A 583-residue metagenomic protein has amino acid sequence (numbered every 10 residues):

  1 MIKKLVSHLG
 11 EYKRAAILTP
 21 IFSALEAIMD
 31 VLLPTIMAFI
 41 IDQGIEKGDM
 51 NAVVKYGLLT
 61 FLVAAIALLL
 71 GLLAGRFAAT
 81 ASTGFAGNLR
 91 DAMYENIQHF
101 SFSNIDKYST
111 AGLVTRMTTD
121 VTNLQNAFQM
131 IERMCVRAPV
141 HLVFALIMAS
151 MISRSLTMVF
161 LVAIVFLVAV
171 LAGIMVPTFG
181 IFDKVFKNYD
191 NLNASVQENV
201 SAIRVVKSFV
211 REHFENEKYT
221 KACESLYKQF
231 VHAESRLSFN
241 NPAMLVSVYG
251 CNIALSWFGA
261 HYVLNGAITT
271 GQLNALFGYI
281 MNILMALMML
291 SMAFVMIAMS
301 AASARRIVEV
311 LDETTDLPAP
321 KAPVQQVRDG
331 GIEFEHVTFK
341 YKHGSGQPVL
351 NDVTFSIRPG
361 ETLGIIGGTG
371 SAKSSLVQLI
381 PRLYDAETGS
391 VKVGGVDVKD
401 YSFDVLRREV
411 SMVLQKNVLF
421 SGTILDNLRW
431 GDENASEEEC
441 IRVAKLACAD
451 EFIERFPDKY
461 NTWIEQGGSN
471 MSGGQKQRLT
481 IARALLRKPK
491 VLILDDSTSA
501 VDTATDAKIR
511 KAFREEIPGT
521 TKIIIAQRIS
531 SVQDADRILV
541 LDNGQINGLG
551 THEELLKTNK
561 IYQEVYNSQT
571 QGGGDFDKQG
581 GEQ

Functional and structural regions predicted by a protein language model:
M1-E11, L113: A short amphipathic helical element positioned immediately N-terminal to and/or at the very start of a transmembrane
G10, A16-L73, F77, S150-S155 (+1 more regions): Transmembrane helix-loop-helix hairpins at lipid-water interfaces of multipass membrane proteins, especially the type-1
E11-R14, H99-S103, T119-E132, V136 (+6 more regions): An intracellular "coupling" helix at the cytosolic face of ABC transporter transmembrane type-1 domains
I21, L25, M29-L33, L58 (+7 more regions): Hydrophobic alpha-helical transmembrane segments of ABC transporter permease domains
I21-F22, M29-D42, V63-T110, V114 (+12 more regions): Juxtamembrane helix-loop junctions of ABC transporter transmembrane domains
K47-G48, T83, D91-T115, T119-V121 (+5 more regions): Short intracellular "coupling" helices and adjacent cytoplasmic loop segments at the cytosolic face of multi-pass
D49-V53, F144, M148-V165, V176 (+2 more regions): Helix-loop-helix
Q326-Q583: ABC-type nucleotide-binding domain
